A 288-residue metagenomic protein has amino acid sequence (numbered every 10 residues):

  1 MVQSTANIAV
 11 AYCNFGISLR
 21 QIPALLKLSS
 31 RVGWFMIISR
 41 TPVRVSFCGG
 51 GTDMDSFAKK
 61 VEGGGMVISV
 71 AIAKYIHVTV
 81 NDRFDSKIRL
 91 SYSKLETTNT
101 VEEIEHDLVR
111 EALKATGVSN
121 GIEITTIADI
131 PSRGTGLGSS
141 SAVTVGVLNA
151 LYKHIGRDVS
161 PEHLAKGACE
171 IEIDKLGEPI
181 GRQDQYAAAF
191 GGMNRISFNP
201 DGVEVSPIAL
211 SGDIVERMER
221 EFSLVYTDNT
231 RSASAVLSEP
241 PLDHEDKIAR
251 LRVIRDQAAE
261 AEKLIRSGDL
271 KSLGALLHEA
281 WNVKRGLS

Functional and structural regions predicted by a protein language model:
I17-F35: Short, Lys/Arg-enriched N-terminal segments with co-localized hydrophobic residues within the first ~10-30 amino acids
V32-C48, T52-S56, S69, A73-V118 (+3 more regions): C-terminal nucleotide
S119-T125: Conserved catalytic cysteine-centered active-site region of acyl-thioester-dependent Claisen-condensing enzymes
P131-T135: Short pre-catalytic strand/loop immediately N-terminal to key active-site residues, enriched for Gly-Thr
L137-R157, P161: DPxDG-like acidic metal-binding loop motif
